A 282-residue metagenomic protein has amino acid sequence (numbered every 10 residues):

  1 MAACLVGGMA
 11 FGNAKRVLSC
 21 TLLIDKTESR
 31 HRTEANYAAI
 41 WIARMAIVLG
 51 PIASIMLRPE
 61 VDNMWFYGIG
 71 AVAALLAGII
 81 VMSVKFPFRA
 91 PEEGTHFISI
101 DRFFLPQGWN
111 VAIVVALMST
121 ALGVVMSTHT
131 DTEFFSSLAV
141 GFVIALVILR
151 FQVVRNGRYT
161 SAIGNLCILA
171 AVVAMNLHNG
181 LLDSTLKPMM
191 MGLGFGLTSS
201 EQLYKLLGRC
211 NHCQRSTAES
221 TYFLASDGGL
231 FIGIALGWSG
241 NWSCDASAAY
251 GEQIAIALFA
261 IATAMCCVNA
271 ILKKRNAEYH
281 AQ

Functional and structural regions predicted by a protein language model:
A3-G12, V115, S119, S184-L193: Helical-face signature of the major facilitator-like transporter fold
L5-I42: Cytoplasmic helix-loop-helix junction between adjacent transmembrane helices in 12-TM secondary transporters
H31-I55, F223-I234: Glycine-rich segments within core transmembrane alpha-helices of 12-TM secondary carriers
W65-S83, A249-I271: Symmetry-related core transmembrane helices of the 12-TM Major Facilitator Superfamily/SLC fold
V84-I113: Juxtamembrane intracellular "pre-TM" segments in multi-pass secondary transporters
F134-G164, I168: Transmembrane alpha-helices of Major Facilitator/SLC transporters
R158-Q202: C-terminal transmembrane helical hairpin of 12-TM major facilitator-type secondary transporters
C210-A248: A late C-terminal transmembrane helix in Major Facilitator Superfamily
